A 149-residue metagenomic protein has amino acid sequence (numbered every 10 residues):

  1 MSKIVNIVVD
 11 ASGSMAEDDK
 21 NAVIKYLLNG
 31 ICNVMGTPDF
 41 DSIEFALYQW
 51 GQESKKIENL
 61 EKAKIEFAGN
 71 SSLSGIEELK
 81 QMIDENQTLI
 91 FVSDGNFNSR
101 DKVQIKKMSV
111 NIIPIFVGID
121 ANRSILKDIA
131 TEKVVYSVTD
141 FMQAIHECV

Functional and structural regions predicted by a protein language model:
M1, D39-D41, Q81-E85, K106-S109: Flexible, charged surface loops at secondary-structure boundaries
S2-V5, G13-F45: …and closely analogous acidic/polar surface helices at protein-protein or active-site interfaces in A-domain-like
I4-N6, N86-V92, N96: Structural motif
I7, L47-Q49, F91, P114-F116: Structural beta-sheet core signal
D10: Residues that scaffold, gate, or flank divalent-cation-dependent active/transport sites
D19, A63-N70, G95-E147: VWA/integrin I-like adhesion module and closely mimicked acidic/polar interface patches used
Y26, F40-N70, G75, M82 (+1 more regions): Short beta-strand-loop
S74-N86, T139-V149: Extended, charge-rich low-complexity interaction segments
